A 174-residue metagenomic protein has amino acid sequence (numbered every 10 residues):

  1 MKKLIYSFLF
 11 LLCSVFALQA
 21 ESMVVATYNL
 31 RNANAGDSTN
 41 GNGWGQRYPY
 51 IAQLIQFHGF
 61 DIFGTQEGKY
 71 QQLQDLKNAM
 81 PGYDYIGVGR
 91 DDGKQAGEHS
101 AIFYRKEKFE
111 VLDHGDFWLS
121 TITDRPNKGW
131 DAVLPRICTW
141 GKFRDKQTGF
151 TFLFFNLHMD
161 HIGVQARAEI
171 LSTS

Functional and structural regions predicted by a protein language model:
M1-M23: Bacterial Sec-dependent N-terminal signal peptides
K3-L4, K106, A168: Hydrophobic alpha-helical segments, especially transmembrane helices and their immediate juxtamembrane helical caps
L18-A79, R90-E98, I170-S172: N-terminal, active-site-proximal structural segment of metallo-dependent hydrolase catalytic domains
A35-S38, V111-D113, T151, V164: Short acidic, gly/pro-rich beta-turn/loop elements at beta-sheet edges and active-site/ligand-binding grooves
N40, W130, G163: Generic anion/oxyanion-binding catalytic loop in active/binding sites
W44, L134, R167: Short, conserved glycine- and acidic-residue-centered signature motifs in active-site or ligand-binding loops
I62-T151, F155, M159: Structured beta-strand-rich core segments of catalytic domains in phosphoester-bond hydrolases
F155-S174: Active-site-proximal segments of metal-dependent phosphoesterases and phosphodiesterases across multiple
